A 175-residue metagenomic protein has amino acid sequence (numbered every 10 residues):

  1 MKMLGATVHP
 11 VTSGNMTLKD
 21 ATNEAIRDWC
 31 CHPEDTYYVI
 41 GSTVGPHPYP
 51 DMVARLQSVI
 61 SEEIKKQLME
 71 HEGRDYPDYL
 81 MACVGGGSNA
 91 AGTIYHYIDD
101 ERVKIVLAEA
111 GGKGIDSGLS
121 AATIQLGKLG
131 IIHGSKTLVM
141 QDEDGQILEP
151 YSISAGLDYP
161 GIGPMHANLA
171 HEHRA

Functional and structural regions predicted by a protein language model:
M1, I64, L80-A82, G87 (+2 more regions): Buried hydrophobic positions in well-ordered alpha/beta secondary-structure cores of metabolic enzymes
M1-A21: A glycine-rich helix N-cap at a beta->alpha junction
K2-M3, I94-E101: Alpha-helix C-terminal capping segments
G14, Q57, L80-G86, E109: Active-site nucleophile and cofactor-binding loops and adjacent substrate-binding regions of central metabolic enzymes
K19-A54, R74, D99-R102, L107-A175: Active-site/ligand-binding loops adjacent to catalytic centers
D51-Q67: Helix-loop module immediately N-terminal to the HCX5R catalytic loop in PTP-like cysteine phosphatase domains
K66-D75: Phosphate/pyrophosphate-binding loops at sites that engage ATP/ADP/AMP, CoA/4′-phosphopantetheine, polyphosphate
C83-I94, I115-S117: Short glycine/serine/threonine-rich phosphate/pyrophosphate-binding segments that cradle anionic phosphate groups
